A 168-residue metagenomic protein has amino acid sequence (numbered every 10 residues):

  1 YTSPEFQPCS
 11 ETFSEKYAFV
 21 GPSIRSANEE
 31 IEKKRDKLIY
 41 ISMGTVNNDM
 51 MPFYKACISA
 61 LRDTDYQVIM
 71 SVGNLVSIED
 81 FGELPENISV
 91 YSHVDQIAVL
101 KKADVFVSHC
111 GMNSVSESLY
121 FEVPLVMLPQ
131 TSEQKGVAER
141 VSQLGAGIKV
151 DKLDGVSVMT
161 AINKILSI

Functional and structural regions predicted by a protein language model:
T2, Q7, C57, I78-I168: Nucleotide-activated sugar donor-binding and catalytic core shared by glycosyltransferases and related lipid-linked
F6-V105: Donor-nucleotide binding loops and adjacent catalytic segments primarily of GT-B fold Leloir glycosyltransferases
